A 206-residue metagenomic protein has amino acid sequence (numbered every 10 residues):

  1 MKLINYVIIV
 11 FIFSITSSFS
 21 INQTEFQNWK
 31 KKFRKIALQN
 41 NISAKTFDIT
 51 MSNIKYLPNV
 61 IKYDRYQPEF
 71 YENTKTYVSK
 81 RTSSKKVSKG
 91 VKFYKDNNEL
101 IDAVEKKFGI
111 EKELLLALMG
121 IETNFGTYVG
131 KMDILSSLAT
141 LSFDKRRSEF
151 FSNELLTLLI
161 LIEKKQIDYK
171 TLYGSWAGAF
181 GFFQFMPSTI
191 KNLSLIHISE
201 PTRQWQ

Functional and structural regions predicted by a protein language model:
I4-S14: Sec-dependent N-terminal signal peptides
S18-S20: Boundary at the C-terminal end of the N-terminal hydrophobic targeting segment
Q23-N98, D102-E105: An acidic, Gly/Ser/Thr/Pro-rich helix-cap/linker signature
A37, D48-P58, G109-G126, L158-E163: Short, functionally critical alpha-helical segments immediately adjacent to catalytic or ligand/cofactor-binding
Y56-Y63, T123-M132, D144-S148, K165-K170 (+1 more regions): Secretory-pathway/luminal and periplasmic proteins that interact with or process carbohydrate-rich
Y128, D133-S142, L155, A179-L195: Substrate-binding/active-site groove segments that recognize and process beta-1,4-linked N-acetyl-hexosamine
E149-T189, R203: A small/polar active-site loop signature that marks catalytic segments
I196-Q206: Single conserved hydrophobic/aromatic residue that forms the stacking wall/gate of nucleotide- or nucleobase-binding
